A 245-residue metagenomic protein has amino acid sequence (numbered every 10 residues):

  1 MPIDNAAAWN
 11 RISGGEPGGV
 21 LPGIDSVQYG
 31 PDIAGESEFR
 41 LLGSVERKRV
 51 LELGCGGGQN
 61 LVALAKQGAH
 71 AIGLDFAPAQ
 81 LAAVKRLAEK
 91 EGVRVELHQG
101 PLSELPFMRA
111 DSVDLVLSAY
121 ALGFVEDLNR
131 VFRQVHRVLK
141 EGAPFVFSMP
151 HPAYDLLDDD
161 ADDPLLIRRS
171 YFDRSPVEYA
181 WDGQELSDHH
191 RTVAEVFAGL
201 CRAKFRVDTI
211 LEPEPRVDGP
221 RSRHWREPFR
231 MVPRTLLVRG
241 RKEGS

Functional and structural regions predicted by a protein language model:
M1-E46, Q59-A63, L87: Conserved class I S-adenosyl-L-methionine
R49-L53, G57-E104: Class I SAM-dependent methyltransferase SAM/SAH-binding core
F107-L115: A short acidic, Gly/Pro-enriched loop at the edge of an enzyme's catalytic core that lines a small-molecule cofactor
D114-N129: A short SAM/SAH-binding and catalytic strip from SAM-dependent methyltransferases
N129-P144: A short glycine-rich, Lys/Arg-flanked "PGG" loop and its adjoining helix->strand segment in the class I
P144-P176: Conserved class I S-adenosyl-L-methionine
M149, A153, A180-E195: Acceptor-substrate binding/catalytic loop of class I
L186-I210: Short alpha-helix
